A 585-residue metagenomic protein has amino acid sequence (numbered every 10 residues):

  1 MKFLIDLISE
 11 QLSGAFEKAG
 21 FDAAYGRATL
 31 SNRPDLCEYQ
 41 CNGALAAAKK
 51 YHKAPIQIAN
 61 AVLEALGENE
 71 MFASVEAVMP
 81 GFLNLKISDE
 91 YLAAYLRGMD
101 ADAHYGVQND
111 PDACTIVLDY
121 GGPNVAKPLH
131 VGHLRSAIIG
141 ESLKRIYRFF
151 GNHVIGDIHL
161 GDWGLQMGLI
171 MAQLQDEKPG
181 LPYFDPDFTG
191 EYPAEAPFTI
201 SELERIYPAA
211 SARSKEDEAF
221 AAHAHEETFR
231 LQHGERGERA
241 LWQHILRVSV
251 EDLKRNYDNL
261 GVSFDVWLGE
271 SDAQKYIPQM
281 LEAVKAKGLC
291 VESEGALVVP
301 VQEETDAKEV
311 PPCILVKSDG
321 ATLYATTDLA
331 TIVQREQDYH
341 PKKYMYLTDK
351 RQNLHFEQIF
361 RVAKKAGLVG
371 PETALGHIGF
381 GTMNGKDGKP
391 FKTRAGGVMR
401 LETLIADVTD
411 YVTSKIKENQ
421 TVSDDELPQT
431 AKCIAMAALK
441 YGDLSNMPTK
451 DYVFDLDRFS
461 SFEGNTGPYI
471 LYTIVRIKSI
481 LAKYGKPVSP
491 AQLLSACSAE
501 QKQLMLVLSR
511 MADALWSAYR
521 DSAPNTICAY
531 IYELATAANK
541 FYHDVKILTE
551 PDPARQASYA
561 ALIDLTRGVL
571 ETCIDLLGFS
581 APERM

Functional and structural regions predicted by a protein language model:
M1-A93, D110-M585: Non-catalytic interaction-recognition regions
Y91-G106: Secondary-structure boundary elements
